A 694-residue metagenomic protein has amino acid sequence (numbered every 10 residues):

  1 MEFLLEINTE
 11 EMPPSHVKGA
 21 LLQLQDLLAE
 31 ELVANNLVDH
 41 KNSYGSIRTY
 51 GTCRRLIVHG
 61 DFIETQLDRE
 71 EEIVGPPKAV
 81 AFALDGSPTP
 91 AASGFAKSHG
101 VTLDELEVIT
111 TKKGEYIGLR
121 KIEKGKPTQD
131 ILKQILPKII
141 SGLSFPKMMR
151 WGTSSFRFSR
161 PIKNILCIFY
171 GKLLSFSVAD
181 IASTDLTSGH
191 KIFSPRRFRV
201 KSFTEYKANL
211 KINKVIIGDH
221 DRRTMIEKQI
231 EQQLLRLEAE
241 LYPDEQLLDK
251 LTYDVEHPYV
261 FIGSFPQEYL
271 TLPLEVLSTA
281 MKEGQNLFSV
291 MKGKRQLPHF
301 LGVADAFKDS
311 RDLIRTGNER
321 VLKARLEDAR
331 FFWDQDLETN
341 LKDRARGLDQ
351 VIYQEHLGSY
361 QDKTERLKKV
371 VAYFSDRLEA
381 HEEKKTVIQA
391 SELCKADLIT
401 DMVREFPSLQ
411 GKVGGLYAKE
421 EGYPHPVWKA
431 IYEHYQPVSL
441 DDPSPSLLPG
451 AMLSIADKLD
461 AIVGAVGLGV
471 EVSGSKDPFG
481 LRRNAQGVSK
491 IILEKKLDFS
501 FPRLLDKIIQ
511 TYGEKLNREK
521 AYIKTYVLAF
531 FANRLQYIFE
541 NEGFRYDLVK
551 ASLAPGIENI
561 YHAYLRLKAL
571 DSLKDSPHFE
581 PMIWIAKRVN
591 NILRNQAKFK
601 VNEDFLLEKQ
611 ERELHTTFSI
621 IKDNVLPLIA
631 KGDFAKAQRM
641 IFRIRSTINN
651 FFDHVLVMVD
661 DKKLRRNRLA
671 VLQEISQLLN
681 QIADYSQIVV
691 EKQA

Functional and structural regions predicted by a protein language model:
M1-A694: Amphipathic alpha-helical "coupling" segments that flank catalytic cores
